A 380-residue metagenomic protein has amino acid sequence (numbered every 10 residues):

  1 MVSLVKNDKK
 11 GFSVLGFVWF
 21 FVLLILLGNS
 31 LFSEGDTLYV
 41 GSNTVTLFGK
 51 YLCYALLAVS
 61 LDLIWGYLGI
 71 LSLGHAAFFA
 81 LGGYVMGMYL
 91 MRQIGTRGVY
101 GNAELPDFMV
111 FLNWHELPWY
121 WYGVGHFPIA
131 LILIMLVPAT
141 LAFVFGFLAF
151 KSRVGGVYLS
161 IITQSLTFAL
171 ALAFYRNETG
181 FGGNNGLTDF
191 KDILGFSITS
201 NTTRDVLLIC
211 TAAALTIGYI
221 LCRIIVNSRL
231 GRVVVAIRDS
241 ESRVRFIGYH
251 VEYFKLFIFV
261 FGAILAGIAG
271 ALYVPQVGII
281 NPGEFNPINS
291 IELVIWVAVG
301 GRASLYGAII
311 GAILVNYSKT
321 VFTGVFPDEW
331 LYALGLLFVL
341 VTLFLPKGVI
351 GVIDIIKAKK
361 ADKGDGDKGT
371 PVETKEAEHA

Functional and structural regions predicted by a protein language model:
M1-A380: Transmembrane alpha-helices and adjacent helix-loop boundaries
